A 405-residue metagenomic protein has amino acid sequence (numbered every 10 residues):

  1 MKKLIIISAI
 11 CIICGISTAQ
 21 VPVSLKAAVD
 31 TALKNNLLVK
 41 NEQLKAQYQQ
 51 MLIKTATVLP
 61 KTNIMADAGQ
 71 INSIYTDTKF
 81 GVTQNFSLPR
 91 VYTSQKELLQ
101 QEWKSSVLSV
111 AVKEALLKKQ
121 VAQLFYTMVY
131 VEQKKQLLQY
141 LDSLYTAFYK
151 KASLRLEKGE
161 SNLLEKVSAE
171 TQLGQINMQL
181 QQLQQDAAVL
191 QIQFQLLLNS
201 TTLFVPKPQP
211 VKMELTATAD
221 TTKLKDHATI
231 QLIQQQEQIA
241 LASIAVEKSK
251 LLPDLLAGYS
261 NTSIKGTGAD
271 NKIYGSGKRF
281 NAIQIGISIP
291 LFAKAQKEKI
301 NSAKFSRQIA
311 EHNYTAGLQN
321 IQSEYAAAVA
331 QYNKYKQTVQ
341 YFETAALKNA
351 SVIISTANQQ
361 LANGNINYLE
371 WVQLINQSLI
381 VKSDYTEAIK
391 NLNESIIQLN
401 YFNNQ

Functional and structural regions predicted by a protein language model:
L4-I13: Sec-dependent N-terminal signal peptides
I6-I7, V29, D384-Q405: Acidic, low-complexity, intrinsically disordered peripheral segments
A19-N63, F86, S94, E160-L164 (+2 more regions): Bacterial Sec-pathway N-terminal export signals of envelope proteins
K40, L59-D77, N85-V112, E132 (+3 more regions): Small/polar (Gly/Ser/Thr/Ala-rich) solvent-exposed segments that form structured loops/beta-strands/short helices used
N41-I53, K113, L117-Q136, L154 (+4 more regions): Amphipathic alpha-helical coiled-coil segments
D77, Q123, S168, Q234 (+2 more regions): Transmembrane beta-barrel architecture of outer-membrane proteins
K79-T83, N281-L291, E387-I389, Q398 (+1 more regions): Outer-membrane beta-barrel "beta-signal"
L116-Q231, Q238, A328-Q331, Y335: Periplasmic alpha-helical coiled-coil/stalk elements that build and connect Gram-negative outer-membrane
